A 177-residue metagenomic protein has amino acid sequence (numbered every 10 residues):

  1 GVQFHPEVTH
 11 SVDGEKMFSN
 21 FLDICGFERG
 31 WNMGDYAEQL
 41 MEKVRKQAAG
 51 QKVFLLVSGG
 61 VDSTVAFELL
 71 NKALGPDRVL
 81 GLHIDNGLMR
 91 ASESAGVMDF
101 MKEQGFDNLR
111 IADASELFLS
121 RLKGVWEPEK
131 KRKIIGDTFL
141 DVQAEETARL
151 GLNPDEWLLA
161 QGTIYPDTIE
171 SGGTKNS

Functional and structural regions predicted by a protein language model:
G1-W157, T163-S177: RNA-binding accessory domains that recognize and position tRNA/RNA substrates
